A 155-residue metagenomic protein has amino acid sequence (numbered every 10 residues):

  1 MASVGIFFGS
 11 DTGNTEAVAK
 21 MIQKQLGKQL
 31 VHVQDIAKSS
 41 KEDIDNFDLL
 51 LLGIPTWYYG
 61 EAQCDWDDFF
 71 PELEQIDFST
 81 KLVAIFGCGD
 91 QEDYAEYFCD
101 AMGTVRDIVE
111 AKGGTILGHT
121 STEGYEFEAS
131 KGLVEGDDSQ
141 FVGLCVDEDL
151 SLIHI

Functional and structural regions predicted by a protein language model:
M1-S79, E110: N-terminal beta1-alpha1-beta2 submodule of the flavodoxin-like/Rossmannoid cofactor-binding fold
G5, H32, A84, L117-G118: A structural signal for isolated positions on well-ordered beta-strands in alpha/beta enzyme cores
F8-G9, P55, C88-D90, S121: Cofactor-binding loop segments of dinucleotide-utilizing enzymes, especially the Rossmann-like FAD- and NAD(P)+-binding
S39-E42, E123-A129: A short acidic, often aromatic-flanked loop/helix-cap motif at beta-alpha or helix-coil junctions that lines enzyme
S79-E96: Ser/Thr/Gly-rich flexible loops in soluble cytosolic domains mediating phosphotransfer, phosphorylation
E92-F127: Short, glycine-/small-residue-rich phosphate/pyrophosphate-handling segment
E135-D149: Short helix/strand-capping connector loops at secondary-structure junctions
I153-I155: Conserved small/polar residues in nucleotide/adenosyl-binding loops
